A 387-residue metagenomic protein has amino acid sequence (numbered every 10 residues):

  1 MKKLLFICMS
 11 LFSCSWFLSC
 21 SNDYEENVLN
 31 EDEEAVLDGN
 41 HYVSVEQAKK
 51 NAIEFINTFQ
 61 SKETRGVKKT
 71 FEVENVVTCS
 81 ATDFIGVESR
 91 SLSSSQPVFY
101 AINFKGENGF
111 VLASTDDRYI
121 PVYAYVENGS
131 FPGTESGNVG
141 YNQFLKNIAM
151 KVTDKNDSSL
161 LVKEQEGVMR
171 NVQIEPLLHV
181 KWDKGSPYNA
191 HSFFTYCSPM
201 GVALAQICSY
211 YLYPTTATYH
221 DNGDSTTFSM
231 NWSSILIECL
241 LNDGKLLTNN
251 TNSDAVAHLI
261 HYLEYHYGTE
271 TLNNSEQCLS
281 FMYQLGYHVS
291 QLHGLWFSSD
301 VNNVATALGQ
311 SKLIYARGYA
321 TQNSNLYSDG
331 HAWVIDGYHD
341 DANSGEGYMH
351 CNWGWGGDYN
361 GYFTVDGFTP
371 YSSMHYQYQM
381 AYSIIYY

Functional and structural regions predicted by a protein language model:
M1-L4: Positively charged n-region of N-terminal signal peptides that target proteins for export
W16-S19: C-terminal motif of bacterial Sec signal peptides marking the signal peptidase cleavage site
N22-K105, Y119, A124-H191, L279: Acidic/polar, low-complexity intrinsically disordered N-terminal segments immediately downstream of a Sec signal
D23-S61, C197, G201-L295: Cysteine-nucleophile protease catalytic domains, especially the papain-like/related folds used in DUB/UBL proteases
V87-E107, H288-Y348: Active-site-adjacent substructure of cysteine-protease-like catalytic cores
S114-T115, I120-S130, D341-V365: Catalytic Cys-His active-site segments of thiol-dependent hydrolases/isopeptidases
W353-Y387: Conserved catalytic-core surface of thiol
